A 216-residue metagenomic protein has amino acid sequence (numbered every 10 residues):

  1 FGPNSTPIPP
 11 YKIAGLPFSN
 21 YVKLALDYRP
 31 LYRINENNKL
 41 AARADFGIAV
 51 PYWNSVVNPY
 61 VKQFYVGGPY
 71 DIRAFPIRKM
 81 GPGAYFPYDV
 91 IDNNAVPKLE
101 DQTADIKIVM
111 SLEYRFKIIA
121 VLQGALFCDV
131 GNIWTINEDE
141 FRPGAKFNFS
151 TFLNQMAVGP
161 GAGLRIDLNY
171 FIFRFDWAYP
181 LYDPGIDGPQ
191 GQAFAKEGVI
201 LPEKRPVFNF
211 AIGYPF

Functional and structural regions predicted by a protein language model:
F1-F116, L126-F149: C-terminal outer-membrane beta-barrel translocator/porin domains of Gram-negative envelope proteins and their
N20, M156, K204: Short acidic-hydrophobic sequence patches enriched in Asp/Glu that either
Y32-E36, F116-A120, D167-Y170, F216: Outer-membrane beta-barrel strand-turn architecture
L40-A44, G124-C128, A162, F173-F175 (+1 more regions): Transmembrane beta-strands of outer-membrane beta-barrel proteins
V96-P97, D187-E203: Surface-exposed intrinsically disordered loops and tails
D129-G131, I136, G161, R165 (+2 more regions): Flexible, small/polar- and glycine-enriched "cap/hinge" segments at structural transition points
E140-L168, A195: Strand-loop-strand
I166-Y170, P202-F216: Outer-membrane beta-barrel "beta-signal"
